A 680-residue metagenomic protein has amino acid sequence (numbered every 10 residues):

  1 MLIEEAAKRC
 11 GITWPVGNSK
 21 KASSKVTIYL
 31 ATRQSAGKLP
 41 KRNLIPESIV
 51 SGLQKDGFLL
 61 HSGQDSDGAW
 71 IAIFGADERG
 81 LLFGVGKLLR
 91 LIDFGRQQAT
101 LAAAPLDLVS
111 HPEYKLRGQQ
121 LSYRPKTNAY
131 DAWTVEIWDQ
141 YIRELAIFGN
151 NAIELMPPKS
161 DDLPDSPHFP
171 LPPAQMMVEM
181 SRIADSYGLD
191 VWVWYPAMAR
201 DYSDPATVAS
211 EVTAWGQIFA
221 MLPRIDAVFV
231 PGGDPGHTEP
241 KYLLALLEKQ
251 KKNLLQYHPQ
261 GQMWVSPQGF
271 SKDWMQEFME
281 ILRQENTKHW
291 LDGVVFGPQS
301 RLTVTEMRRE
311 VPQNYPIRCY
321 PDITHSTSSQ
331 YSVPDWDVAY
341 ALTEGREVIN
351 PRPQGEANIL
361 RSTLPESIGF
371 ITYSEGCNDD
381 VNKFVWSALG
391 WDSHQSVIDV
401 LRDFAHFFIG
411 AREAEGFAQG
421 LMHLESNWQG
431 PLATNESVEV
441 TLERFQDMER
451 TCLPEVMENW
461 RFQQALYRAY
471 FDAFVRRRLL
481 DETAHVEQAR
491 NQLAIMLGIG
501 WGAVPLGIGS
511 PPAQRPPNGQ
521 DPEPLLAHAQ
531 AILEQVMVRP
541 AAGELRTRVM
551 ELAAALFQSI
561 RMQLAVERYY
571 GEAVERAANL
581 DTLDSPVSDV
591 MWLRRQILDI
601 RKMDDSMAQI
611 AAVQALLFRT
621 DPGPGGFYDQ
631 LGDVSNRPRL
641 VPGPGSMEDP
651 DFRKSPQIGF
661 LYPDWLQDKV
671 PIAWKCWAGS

Functional and structural regions predicted by a protein language model:
M1-Q64, L101-P105: Acidic, contiguous N-terminal accessory segments
E5, P46-V208, A220-R224, A357 (+1 more regions): Feature activates predominantly on carbohydrate-active enzymes
R117-L121, I153-L155, V191-Y195, D226-V230 (+4 more regions): Hydrophobic faces of well-ordered beta-strands that scaffold small-molecule active sites in alpha/beta enzyme cores
D190-L222, D226-G232, S326-G355: Active-site-adjacent "subsite" loops/lids of carbohydrate-active enzymes
A206-N314: Active-site neighborhood of glycoside hydrolase catalytic domains
Q299-N378: Active-site core of glycosidic bond-cleaving carbohydrate-active enzymes
S374-N382, H394-R637: C-terminal non-catalytic alpha-helical accessory regions
A608-G679: Glycan-recognition and processing domains
